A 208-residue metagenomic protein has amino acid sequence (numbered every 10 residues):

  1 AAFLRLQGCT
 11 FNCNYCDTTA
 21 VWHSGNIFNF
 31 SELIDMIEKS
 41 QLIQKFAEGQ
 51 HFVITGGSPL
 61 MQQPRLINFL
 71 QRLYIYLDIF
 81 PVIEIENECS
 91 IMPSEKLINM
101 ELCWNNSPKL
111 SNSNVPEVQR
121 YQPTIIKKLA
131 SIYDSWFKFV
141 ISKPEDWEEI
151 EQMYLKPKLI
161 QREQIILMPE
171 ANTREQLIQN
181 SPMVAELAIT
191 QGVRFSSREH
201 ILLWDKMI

Functional and structural regions predicted by a protein language model:
A1-C103: Conserved Radical SAM active-site core
L60-I208: Conserved AdoMet/S-adenosylmethionine-binding subsite of the radical SAM
